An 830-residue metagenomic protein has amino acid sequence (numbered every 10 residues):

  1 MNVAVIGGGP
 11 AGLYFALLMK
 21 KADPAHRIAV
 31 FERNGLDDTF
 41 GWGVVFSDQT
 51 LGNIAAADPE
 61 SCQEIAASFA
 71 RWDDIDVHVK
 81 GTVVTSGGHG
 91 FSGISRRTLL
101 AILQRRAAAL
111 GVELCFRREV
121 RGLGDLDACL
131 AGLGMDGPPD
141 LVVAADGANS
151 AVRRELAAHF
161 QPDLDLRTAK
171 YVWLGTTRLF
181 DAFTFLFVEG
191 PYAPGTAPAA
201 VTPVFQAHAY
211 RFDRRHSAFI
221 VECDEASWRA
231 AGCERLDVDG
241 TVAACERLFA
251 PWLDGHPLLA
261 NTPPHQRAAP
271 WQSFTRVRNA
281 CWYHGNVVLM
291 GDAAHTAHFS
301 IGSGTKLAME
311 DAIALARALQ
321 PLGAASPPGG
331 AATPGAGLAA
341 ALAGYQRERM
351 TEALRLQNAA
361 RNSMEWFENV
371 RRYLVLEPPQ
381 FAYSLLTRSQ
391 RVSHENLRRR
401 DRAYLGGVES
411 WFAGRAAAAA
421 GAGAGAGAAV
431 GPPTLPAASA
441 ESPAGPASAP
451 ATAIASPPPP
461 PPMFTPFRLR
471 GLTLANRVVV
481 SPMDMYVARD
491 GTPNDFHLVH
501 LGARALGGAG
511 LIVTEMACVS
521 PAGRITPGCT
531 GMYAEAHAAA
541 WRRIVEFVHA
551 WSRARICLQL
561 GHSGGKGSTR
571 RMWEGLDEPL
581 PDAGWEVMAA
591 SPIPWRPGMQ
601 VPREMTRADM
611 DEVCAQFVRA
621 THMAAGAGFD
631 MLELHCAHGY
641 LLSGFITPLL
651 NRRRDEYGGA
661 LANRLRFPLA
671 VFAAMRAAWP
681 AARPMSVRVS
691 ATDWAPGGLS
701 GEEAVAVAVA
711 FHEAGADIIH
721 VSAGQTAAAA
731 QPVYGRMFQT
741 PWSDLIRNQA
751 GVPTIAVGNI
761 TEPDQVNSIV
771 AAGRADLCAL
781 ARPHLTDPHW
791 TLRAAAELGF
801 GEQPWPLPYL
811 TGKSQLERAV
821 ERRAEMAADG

Functional and structural regions predicted by a protein language model:
G8-K21, V143-A144, A268-N362, W366: Conserved mid-domain beta->alpha element of the FAD-binding
A11, L36, N149: Conserved Rossmann-like nucleotide-cofactor binding loop
K20-F40: Glycine-rich FAD pyrophosphate-binding loop
G35-N53: Conserved N-terminal glycine-rich FAD pyrophosphate-binding loop of Rossmann-like flavoproteins
D48-W173, Y404-R415: Conserved N-terminal helical subregion
R105, A128, G132-L141, A145-F274 (+1 more regions): Conserved FAD-binding catalytic core of PHBH/FMO-like flavoproteins
L319-L435: C-terminal helical "tail/cap" subdomain of flavin- and related membrane-associated enzymes
E409-G423, G427-G830: Flavin-dependent oxidoreductase catalytic cores
